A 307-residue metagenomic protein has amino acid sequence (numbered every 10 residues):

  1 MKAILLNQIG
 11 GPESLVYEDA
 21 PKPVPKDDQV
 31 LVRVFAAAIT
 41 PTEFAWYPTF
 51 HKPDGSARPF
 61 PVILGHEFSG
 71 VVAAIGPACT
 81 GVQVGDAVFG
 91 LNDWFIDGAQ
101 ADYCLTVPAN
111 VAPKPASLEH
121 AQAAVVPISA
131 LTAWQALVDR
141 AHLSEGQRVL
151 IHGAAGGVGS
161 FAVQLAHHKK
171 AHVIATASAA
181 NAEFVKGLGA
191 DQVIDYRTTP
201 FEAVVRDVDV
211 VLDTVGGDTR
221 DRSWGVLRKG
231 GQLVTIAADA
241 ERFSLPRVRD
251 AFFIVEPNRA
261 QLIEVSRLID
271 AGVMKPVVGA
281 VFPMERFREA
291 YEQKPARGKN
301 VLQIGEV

Functional and structural regions predicted by a protein language model:
P21-I39, H51-F95: Glycine-rich beta-strand-centered segment in the early N-terminal region that forms part of a ligand/cofactor-binding
R33, L262-V307: C-terminal hydrophobic helical "lid"/dimerization subdomain of Rossmann-like NAD(P)H-dependent oxidoreductases
E67, A116-E119, H142-R148: Short helix-loop-beta connector
V84, A124-D195: Mid-domain Rossmann-like dinucleotide-binding core that forms the NAD(H)/NADP(H) cofactor-binding site
F95-P108: A structural motif shared across PLP-dependent enzymes of the aminotransferase-like
I174, K186-A251: Glycine-rich cofactor phosphate-binding loops and adjacent beta1-alpha1 units of small-molecule cofactor enzyme domains
G231-A280: Rossmann-fold dehydrogenase core element
